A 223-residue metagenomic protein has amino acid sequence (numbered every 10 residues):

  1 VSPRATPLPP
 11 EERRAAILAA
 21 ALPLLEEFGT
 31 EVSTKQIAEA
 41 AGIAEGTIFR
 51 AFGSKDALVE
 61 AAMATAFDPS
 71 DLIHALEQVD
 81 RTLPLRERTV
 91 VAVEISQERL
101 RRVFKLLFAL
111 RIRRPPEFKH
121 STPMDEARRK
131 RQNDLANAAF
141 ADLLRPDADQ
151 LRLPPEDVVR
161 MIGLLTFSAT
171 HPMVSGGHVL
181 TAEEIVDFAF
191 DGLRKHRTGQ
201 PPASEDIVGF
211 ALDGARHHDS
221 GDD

Functional and structural regions predicted by a protein language model:
V1-A40, A57: Basic, helix-initiating cap at the start of DNA-binding domains
V1-E12, D71, L76, K119 (+5 more regions): N-terminal intrinsically disordered/low-complexity leader segments
A19, R86-K105, E183-D187, D191: Amphipathic alpha-helical segments that line or abut small-molecule/effector binding pockets and mediate allosteric
L25, V59-A66: Alpha-helical DNA-contacting segments of helix-turn-helix folds
G42-F52: Short hydrophobic/aromatic patch on the recognition helix
A64-I95, R101-R102: Amphipathic alpha-helical linker/stalk segments
E87, R99-A109, P116-D149, P155-R160 (+1 more regions): Amphipathic alpha-helical packing segments from all-alpha helical-bundle domains
E98-R102, N137, D142-P146, L153 (+4 more regions): Amphipathic C-terminal alpha-helical segment
